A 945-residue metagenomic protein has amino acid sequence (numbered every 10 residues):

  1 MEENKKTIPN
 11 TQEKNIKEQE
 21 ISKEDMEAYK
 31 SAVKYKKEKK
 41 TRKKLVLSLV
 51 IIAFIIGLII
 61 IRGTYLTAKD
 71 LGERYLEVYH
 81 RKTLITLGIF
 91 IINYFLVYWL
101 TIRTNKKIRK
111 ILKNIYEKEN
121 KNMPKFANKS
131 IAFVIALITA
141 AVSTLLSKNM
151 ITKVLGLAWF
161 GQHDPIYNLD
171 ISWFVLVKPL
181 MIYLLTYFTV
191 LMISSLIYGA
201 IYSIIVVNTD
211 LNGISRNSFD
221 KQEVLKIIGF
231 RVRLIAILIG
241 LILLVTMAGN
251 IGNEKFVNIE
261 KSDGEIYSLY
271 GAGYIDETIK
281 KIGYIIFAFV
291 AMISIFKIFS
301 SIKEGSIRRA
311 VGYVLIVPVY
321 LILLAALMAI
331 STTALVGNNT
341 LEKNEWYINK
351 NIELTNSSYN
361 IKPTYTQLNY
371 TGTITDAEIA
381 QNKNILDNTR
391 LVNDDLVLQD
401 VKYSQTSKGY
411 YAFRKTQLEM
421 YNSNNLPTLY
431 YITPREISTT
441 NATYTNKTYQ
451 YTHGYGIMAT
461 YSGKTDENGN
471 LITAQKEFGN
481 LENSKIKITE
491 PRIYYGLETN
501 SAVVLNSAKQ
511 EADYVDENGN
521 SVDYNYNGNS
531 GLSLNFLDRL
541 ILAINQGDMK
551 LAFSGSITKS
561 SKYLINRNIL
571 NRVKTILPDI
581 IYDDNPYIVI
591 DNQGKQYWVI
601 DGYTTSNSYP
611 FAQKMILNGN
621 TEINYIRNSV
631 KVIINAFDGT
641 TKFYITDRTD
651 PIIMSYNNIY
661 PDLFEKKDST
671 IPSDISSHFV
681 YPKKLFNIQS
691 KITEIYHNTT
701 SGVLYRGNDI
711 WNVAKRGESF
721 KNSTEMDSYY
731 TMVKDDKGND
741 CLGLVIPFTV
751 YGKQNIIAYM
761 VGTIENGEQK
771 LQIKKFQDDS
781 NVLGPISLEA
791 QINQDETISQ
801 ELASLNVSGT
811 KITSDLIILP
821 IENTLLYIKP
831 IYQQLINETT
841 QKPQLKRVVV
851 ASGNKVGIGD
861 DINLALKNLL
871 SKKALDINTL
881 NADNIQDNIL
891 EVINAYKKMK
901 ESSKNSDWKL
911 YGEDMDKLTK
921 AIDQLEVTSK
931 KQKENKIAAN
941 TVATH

Functional and structural regions predicted by a protein language model:
M1-T11: Short, intrinsically disordered terminal tails adjacent to the first/last structured region
E3, K14-N905, K909-H945: Soluble extracytoplasmic regions of secretory-pathway and membrane proteins
